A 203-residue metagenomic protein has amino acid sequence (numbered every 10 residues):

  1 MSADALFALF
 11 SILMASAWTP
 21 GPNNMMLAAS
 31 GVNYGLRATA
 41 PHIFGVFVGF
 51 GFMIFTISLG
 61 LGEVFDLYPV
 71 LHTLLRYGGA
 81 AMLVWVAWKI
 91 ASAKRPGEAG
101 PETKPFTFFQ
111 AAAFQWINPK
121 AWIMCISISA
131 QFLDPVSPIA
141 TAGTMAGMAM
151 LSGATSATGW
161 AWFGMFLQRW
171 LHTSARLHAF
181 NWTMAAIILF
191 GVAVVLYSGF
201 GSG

Functional and structural regions predicted by a protein language model:
A3-T73, M124-M145: Juxtamembrane transmembrane-helix termini in multi-pass membrane transport proteins
F7-I12, G45, A81-V84, F109-Q110 (+1 more regions): Short alpha-helical transmembrane interface motifs in multi-pass membrane proteins
M14, W18, G51-F52, W88 (+4 more regions): Hydrophobic/aromatic residues within the transmembrane alpha-helices of Major Facilitator Superfamily
I54-S58, I117-S127, I187-G201: Hydrophobic alpha-helical transmembrane segments in multi-pass integral membrane proteins
L67-R95, M150, S156-W160, L171-G203: Selective transmembrane alpha-helices of multi-pass membrane proteins
S92-F106: Flexible cytoplasmic inter-helical loops of multi-pass small-molecule transporters
